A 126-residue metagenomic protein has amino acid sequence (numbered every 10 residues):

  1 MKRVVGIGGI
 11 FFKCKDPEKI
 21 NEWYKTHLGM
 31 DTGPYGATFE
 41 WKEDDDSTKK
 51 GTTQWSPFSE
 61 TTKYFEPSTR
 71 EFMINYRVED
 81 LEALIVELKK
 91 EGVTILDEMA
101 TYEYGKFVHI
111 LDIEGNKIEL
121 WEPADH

Functional and structural regions predicted by a protein language model:
M1-G6, P34-G36, I85-H126: Vicinal oxygen chelate
M1-V5, F11-S56, K90, V108: Core segments of cupin and vicinal oxygen chelate
R3-V4, W55, T61, S68 (+1 more regions): General secondary-structure edge motif
I7-K15, T62-L88, K106-L111, N116: Vicinal oxygen chelate
E22, T26, E79-K90, T94: Replace "anionic and nucleotidyl ligands
L28-D31, N75-R77, D97-A100: Short linear motifs in intrinsically disordered
S47, Y64-E66, A100: Generic marker of residues within folded, mature protein domains
P57-T62, A124-H126: A short, sequence-level motif marking secondary-structure junctions
